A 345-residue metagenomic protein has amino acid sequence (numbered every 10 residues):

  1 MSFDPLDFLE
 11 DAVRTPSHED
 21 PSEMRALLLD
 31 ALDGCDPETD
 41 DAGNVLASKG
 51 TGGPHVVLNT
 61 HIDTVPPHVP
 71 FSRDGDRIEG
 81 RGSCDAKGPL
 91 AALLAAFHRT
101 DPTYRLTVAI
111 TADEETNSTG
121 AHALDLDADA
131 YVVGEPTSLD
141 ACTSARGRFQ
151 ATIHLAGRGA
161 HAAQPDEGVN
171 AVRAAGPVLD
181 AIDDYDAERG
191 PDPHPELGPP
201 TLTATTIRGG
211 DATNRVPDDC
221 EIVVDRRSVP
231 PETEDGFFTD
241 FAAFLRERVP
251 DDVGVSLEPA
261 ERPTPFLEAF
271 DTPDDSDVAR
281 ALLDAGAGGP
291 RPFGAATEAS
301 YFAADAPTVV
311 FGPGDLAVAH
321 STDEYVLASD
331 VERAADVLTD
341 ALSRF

Functional and structural regions predicted by a protein language model:
M1-S83: Acidic/His- and Gly-rich active-site-bordering loop/insert found across diverse amide/peptide-bond hydrolases
S17, D113, T152-F345: Metal-dependent amide/peptide-bond hydrolase catalytic core, centered on the "pita-bread" metallohydrolase fold
V56-L58, Y131-V132, R158: Residue-level marker for buried hydrophobic side chains located in beta-strands that build the well-ordered beta-sheet
V57, T107-A109, S256: A structural signal for isolated positions on well-ordered beta-strands in alpha/beta enzyme cores
H61-V65, P136-S138, R146-G147, R208: Short glycine-enriched loops at secondary-structure junctions
P66-P67, D76-A92, F97, H161: Glycine/serine-rich anion-binding loops at beta->alpha junctions that coordinate negatively charged ligand groups
H68-V69, L139-T143, G209-N214: Short beta-strand/turn micro-motifs at beta-sheet edges
A91-Q150, P193: Acidic/histidine-rich catalytic neighborhood of metal-dependent amide-processing enzymes
